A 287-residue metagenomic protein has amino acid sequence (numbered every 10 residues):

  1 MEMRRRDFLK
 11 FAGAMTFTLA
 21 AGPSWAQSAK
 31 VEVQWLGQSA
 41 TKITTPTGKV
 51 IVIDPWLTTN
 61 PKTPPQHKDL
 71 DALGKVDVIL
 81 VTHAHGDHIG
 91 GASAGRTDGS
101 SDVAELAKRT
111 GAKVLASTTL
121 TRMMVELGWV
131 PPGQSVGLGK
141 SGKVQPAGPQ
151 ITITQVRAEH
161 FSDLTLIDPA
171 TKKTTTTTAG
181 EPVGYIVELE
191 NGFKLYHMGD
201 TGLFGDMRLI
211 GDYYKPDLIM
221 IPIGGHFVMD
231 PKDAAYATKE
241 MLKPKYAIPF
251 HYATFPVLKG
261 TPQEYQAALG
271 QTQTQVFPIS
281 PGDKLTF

Functional and structural regions predicted by a protein language model:
M1-M15: N-terminal secretory signal peptides and thylakoid transit peptides that target proteins across membranes
G22-T44: C-terminal segment of N-terminal export signals and the immediately downstream linker at the start of the mature
A29-V31, T45-I51, K143-I153, L189-L195 (+1 more regions): Beta-strand-turn-beta hairpins that frame and shape the catalytic cleft of phosphate-ester-processing enzymes
T45-E105, R109, S162-T177, T201-Y213: Pre-active-site segment of Zn-dependent metallo-hydrolases
I53-D54, V76-H85, A92, L115-T118 (+4 more regions): Active-site neighborhood of phospho(di)ester-bond hydrolases with catalytic His/Asp-centered motifs
T59-N60, G86-G90, G99, A116 (+7 more regions): Active-site environment of divalent metal-dependent phosphoester hydrolases
K113-V114, T121, V125-A147, D233-F287: Binuclear metal-ion centers of metallo-dependent hydrolases, dominated by the metallo-beta-lactamase
T171-E240, E264: Active-site-proximal loop/helix segments of hydrolase catalytic cores
